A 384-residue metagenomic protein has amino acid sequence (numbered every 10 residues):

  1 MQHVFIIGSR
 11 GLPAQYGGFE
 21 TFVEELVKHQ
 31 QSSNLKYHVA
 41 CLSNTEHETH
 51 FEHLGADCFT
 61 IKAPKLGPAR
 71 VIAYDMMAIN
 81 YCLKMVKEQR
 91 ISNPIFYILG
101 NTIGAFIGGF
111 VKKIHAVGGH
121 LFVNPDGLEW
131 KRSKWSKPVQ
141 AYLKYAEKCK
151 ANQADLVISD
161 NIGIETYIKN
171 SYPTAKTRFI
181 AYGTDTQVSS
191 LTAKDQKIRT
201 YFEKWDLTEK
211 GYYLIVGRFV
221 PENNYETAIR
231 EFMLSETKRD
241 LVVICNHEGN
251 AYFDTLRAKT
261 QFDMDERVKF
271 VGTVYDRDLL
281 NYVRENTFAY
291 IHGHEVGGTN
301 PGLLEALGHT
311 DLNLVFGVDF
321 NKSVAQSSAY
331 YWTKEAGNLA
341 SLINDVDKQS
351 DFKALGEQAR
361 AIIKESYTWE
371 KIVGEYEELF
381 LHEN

Functional and structural regions predicted by a protein language model:
F5, R199-N223, I229-E236, V242: Conserved donor-binding/catalytic core segment of Leloir-type glycosyltransferases
I7-Q15, H29-P68, G163-S171, E248-Y252: N-terminal strand-loop element at the rim of the active site of nucleotide-sugar-dependent glycosyltransferases
T45, T184-D185, V216, R239-T255 (+1 more regions): Glycosyltransferase donor-sugar binding loop
I72-K84, N93-D126, G298: An aromatic- and histidine-rich active-site surface loop
V139-V157: Membrane-proximal helix-turn-helix segments that form the acceptor-binding/catalytic region of lipid-linked
N152-S189, Y376: A short, active-site helix/loop in glycosyltransferases that binds the activated sugar's phosphate group
Y282-G298, D311-L312: Acidic donor-binding loop of glycosyltransferase active sites
A329-G337, N344-S350: Conserved acidic donor-binding segment of nucleotide-sugar-dependent glycosyltransferases
